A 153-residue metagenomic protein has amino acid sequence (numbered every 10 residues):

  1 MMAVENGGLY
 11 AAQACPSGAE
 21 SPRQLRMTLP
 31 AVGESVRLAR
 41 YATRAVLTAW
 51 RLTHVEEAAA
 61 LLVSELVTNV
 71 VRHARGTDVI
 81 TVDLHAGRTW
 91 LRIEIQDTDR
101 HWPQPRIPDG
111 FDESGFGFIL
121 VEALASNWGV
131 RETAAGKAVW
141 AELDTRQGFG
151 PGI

Functional and structural regions predicted by a protein language model:
M1-R26, V71-I153: Conserved beta-strand-loop-beta-strand hairpin that lines the nucleotide-binding pocket of ATP/GTP-utilizing enzymes
R26-L38: STAS-typified acidic loop motif
S35-A39, V55, K137: Generic hydrophobic secondary-structure packing signal
R40-S64: Conserved short strand/loop->alpha-helix "switch" segment adjacent to the catalytic nucleotide/phosphoryl-transfer site
